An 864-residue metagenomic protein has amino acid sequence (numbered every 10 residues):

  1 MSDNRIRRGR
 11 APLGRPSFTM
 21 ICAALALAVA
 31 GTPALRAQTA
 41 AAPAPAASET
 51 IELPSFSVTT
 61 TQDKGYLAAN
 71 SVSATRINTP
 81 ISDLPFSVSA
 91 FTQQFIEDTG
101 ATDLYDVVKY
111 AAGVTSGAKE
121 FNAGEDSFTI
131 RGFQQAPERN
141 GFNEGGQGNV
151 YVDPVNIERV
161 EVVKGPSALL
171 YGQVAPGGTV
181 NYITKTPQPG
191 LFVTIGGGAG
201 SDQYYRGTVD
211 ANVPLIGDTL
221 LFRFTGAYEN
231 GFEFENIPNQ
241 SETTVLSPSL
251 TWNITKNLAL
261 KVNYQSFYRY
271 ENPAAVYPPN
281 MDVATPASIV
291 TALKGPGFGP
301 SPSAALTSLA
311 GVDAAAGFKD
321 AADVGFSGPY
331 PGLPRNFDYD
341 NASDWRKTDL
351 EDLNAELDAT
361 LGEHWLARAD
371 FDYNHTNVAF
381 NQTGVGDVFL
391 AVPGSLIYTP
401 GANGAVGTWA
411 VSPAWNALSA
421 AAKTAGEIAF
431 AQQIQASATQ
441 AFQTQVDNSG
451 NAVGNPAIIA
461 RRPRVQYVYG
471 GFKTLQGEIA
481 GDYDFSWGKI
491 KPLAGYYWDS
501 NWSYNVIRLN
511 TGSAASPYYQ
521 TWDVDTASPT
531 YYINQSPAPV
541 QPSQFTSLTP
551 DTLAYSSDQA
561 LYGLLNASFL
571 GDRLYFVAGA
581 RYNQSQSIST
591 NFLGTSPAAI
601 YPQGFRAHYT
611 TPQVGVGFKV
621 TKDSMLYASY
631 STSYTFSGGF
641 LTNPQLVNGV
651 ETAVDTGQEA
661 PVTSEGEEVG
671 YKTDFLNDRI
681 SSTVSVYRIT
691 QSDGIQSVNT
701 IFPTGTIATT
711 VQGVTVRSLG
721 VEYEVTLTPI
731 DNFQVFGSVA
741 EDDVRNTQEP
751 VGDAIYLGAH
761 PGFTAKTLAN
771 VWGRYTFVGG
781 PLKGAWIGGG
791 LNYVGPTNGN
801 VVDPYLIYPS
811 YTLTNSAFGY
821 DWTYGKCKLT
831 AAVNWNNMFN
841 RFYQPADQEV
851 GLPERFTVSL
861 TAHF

Functional and structural regions predicted by a protein language model:
C22, V468, A480, I490-L493 (+4 more regions): Conserved C-terminal beta-signal and adjacent last beta-strands/turns of outer-membrane beta-barrel proteins
P54-G190, V669: Acidic, small-polar-rich N-terminal luminal/periplasmic segments of exported/outer-membrane proteins
N156-E158, L169-P248, I254-L258, L570 (+1 more regions): Outer-membrane beta-barrel translocator/receptor signature
E233, L246-T251, N257-E356, A379-V468 (+2 more regions): Acidic/polar loop-and-plug regions of large Gram-negative outer-membrane beta-barrel proteins
N253, V468-T474, K489-A527, T546-Q691 (+1 more regions): Structural signature of Gram-negative outer-membrane beta-barrels, strongest in the C-terminal barrel of TonB-dependent
L353-T376, W415-T590: Face-selective signature of the C-terminal outer-membrane beta-barrel domain
R368-D372, Y627, Q658-V721, T726-T728 (+3 more regions): Membrane-embedded beta-barrel scaffold of Gram-negative outer-membrane proteins
S685-T690, T709-G799, T861: Gram-negative outer-membrane beta-barrel transporters
